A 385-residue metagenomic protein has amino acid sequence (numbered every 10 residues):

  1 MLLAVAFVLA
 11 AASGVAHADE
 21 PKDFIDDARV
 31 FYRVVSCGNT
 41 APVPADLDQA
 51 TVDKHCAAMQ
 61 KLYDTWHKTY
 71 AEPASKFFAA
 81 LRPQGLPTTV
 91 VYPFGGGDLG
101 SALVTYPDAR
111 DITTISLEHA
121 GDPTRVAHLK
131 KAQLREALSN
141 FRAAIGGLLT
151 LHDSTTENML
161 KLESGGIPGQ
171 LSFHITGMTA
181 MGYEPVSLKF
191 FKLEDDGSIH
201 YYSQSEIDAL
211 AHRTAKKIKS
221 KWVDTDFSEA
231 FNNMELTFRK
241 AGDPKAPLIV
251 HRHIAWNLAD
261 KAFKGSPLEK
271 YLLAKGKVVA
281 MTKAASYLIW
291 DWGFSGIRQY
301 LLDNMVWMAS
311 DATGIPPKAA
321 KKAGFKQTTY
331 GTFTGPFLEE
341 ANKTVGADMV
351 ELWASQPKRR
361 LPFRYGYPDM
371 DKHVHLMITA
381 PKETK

Functional and structural regions predicted by a protein language model:
M1-L3, G166-E184: Short, solvent-exposed linear motifs at loop/edge-of-secondary-structure regions
L2-A12: Bacterial N-terminal signal peptides
G14-A18: Sec/Tat signal peptide C-region and signal peptidase I cleavage site
D19-G147, D224, S228-A230, E235-K385: Non-globular targeting/processing and membrane-anchoring segments
G96-P107, L148-I175: Short, thiol/selenol-centered motifs that function as redox-active sites or metal-ligating centers
I112-K161, V186-H212: Thiol-based oxidoreductase modules, predominantly thioredoxin-like and allied folds used for disulfide exchange
T176-F263: Active-site/pore-lining binding-face segments in mid-to-C-terminal subdomains
